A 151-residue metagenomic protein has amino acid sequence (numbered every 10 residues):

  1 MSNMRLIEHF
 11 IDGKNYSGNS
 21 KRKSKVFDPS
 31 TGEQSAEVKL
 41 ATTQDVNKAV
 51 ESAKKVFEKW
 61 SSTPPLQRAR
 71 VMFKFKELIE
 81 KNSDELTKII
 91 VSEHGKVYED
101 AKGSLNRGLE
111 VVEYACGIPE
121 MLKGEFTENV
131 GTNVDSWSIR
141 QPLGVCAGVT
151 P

Functional and structural regions predicted by a protein language model:
M1-T31: Hydrophobic face of amphipathic alpha-helices that form TPR/SEL1-like repeat modules and related alpha-solenoid
I11, Y16, E93, L122 (+2 more regions): Short glycine/serine/threonine-biased micro-segments
G13, G32, R68, V112 (+1 more regions): Residue-level signature of catalytic and energy-coupling elements of molecular machines, predominantly ATP/GTP-dependent
N15-Y16, S20-K21, G103, T127 (+2 more regions): Short capping/connector residues at structural and topological boundaries
G18-K21, N106, S138-Q141: A generic fold-level signal
D28, L40, R140: Conserved strand-loop elements at the edges of beta-sheets that form or border functional pockets
S35-L122, N133: Glycine-rich loop-to-alpha-helix module at the N-terminal edge of alpha/beta enzyme cores
E125-P151: Conserved small-residue-rich beta-alpha loop and adjacent elements that most often cradle the phosphate/pyrophosphate
